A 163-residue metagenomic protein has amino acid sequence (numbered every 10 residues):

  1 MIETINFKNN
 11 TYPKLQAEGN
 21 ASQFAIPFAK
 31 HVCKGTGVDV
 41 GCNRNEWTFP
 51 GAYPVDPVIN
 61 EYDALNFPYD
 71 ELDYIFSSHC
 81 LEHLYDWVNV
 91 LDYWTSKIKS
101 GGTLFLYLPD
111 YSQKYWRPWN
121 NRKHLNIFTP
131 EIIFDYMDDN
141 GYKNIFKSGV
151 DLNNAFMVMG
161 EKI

Functional and structural regions predicted by a protein language model:
M1-N10: N-terminal, positively charged/glycine-rich alpha-helical extensions of SAM-dependent methyltransferases
T11-Q23, P27, H31-V32, Y85-T95 (+1 more regions): S-adenosyl-L-methionine-dependent methyltransferase catalytic module, highlighting the catalytic core
C33-R44: Conserved class I S-adenosyl-L-methionine
G35-T36, D70-L72, G102: Short coil/turn segments at beta-strand junctions that form active-site/ligand-binding loops
V38, Y53-V55, F105: Hydrophobic/aromatic beta-strand patches that form the interior of the parallel beta-sheet core in alpha/beta enzyme
N43-L72: Adenosine-cofactor binding site in Rossmann-like domains, unifying the SAM/SAH pocket of S-adenosylmethionine-dependent
F76: A conserved beta-strand element that flanks and buttresses the S-adenosyl-L-methionine
C80-H83: Hydrophobic adenine-recognition pocket in adenosine-nucleotide-binding enzymes
